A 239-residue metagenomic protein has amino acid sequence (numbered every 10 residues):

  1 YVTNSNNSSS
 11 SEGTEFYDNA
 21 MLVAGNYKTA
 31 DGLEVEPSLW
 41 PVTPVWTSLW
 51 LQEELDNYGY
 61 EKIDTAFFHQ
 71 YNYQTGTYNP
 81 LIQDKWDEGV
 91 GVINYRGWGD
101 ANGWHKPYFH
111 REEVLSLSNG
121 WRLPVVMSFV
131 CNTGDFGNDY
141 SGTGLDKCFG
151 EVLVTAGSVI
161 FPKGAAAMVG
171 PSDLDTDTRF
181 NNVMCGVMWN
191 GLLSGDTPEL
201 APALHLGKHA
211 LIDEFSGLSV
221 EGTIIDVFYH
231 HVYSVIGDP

Functional and structural regions predicted by a protein language model:
Y1-P239: Cysteine-dependent hydrolase recognition
